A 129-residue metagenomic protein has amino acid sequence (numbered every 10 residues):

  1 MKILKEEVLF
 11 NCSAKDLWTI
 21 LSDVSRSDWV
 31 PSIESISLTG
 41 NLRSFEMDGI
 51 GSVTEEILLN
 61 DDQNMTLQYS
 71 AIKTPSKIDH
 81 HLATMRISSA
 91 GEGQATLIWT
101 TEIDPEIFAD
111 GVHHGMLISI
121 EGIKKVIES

Functional and structural regions predicted by a protein language model:
M1, D48, D62, I78-H80 (+1 more regions): Short coil/turn motifs at beta-sheet boundaries
M1-S37: Hydrophobic ligand-binding cavity/cleft-lining segments
I3-E7, L42, S52, H80-L82 (+1 more regions): Intrinsic-disorder/low-complexity, polar/charged segments enriched in Ser/Thr/Lys/Arg/Asp/Glu/Gln
K5, C12, G40, D62-N64 (+1 more regions): Residue-level signal for tight coil/turn positions that link beta-strands
V8, V53-L59, A71, L82-S89: Hydrophobic/aromatic beta-strand elements that line small-molecule binding cavities or substrate pockets in beta-rich
F10-C12, M47, T101-I103: Short beta-strand-to-loop capping motifs
S25-S76, T96: Glycine-rich portal/gate segments that line the openings of hydrophobic small-molecule binding cavities
K73-S129: Beta-strand/loop substructures that line and gate deep hydrophobic ligand-binding cavities in soluble
